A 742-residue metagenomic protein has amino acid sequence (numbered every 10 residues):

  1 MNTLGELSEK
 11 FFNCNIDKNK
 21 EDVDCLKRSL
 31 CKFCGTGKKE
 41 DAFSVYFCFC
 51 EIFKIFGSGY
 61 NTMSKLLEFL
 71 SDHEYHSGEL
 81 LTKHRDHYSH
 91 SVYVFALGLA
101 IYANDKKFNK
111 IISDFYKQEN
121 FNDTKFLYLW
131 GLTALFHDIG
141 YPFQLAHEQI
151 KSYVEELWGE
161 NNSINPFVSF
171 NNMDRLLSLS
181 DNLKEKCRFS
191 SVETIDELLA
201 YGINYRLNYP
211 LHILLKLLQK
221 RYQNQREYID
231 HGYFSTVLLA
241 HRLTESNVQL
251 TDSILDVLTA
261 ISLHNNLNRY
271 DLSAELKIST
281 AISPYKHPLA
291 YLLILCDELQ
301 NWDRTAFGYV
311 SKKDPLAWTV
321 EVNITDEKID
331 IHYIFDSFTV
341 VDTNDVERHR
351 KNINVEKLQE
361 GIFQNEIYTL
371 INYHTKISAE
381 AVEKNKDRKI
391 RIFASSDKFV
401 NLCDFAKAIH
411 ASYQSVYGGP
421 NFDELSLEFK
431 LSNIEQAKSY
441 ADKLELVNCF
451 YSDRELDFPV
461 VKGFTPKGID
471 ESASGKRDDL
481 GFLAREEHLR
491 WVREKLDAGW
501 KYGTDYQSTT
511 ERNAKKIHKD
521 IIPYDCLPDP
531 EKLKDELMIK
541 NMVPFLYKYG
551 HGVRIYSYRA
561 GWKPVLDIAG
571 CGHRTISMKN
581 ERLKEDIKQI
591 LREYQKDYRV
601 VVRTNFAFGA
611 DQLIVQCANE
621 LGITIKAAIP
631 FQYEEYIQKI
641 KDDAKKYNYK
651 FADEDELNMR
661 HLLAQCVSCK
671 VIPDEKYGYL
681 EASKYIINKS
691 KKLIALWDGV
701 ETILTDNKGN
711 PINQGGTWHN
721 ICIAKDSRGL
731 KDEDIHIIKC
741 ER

Functional and structural regions predicted by a protein language model:
M1-E68, A274, S279-Y285, A290 (+3 more regions): C-terminal effector/catalytic modules and regulatory tails appended to multi-domain proteins
N2-R175: Acidic/His-rich, divalent-metal-binding segments that scaffold phosphate/diphosphate chemistry
Y60-H76, N204-L214, Y413-G419, E511-I521: Active-site-adjacent bridging/hinge elements
T82-Y102, E227-S235, F429-S432, E531-M538 (+3 more regions): Phosphate/oxyanion-binding active-site loops and adjacent basic polyanion-contact surfaces
Y88, V92, L127, G131 (+7 more regions): Short, well-structured alpha-helical segments
N120-L316: Divalent metal-dependent catalytic cores for phosphoryl transfer on phosphate-bearing substrates
D342, H349-K563: Alpha-helical propensity feature that highlights long, continuous alpha-helices across diverse contexts
A560-E741: Acidic/glycine-enriched connector segments
